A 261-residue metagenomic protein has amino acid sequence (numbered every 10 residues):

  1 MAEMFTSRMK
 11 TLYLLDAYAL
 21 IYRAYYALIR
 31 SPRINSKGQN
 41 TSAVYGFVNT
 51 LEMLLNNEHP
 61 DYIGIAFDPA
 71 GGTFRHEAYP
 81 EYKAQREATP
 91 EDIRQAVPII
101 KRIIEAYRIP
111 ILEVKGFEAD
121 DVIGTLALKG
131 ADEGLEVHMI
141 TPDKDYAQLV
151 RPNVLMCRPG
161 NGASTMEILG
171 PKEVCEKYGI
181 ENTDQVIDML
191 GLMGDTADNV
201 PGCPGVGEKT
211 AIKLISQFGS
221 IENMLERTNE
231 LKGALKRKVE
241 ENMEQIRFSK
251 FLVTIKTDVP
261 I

Functional and structural regions predicted by a protein language model:
F5-I140, K144-I168, Q245-I261: Noncatalytic, basic helical substrate-engagement surface that gates or grips nucleic-acid strands
S7-M9, H59-G64, I109, D132 (+2 more regions): Non-catalytic nucleic-acid-binding/docking modules located in mid-to-C-terminal regions of nucleic-acid enzymes
